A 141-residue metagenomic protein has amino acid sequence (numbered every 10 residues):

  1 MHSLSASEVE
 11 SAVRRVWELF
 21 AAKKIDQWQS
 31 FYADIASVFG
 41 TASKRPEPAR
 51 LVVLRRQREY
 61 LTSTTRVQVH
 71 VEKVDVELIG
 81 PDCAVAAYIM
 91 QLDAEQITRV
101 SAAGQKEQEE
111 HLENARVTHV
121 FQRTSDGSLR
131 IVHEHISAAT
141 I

Functional and structural regions predicted by a protein language model:
L4-S7, I25-D82: A solvent-exposed, acidic/Ser-Thr-rich amphipathic alpha-helical stretch
V16, F20-Q27: Short helix-adjacent coil turns
Q57, V71-V76, M90-L92, R116-Q122 (+1 more regions): Hydrophobic/aromatic beta-strand elements that line small-molecule binding cavities or substrate pockets in beta-rich
P81-T98: A short hydrophobic beta-strand element
E95-Q108: Intrinsically disordered, low-complexity Ser/Thr- and acidic-rich flexible linkers and loops, especially at boundaries
Q105-I141: Short beta-strand edge/turn micro-motifs at domain boundaries
